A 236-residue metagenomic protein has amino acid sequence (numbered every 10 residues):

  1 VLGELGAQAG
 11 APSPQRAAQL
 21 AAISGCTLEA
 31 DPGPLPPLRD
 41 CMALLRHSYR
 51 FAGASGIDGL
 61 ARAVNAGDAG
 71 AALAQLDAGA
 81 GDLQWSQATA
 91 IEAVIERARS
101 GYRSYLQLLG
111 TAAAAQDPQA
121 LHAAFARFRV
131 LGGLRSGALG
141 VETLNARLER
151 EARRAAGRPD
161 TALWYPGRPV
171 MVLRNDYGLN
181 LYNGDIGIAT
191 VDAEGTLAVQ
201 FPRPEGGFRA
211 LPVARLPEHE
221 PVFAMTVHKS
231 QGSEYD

Functional and structural regions predicted by a protein language model:
V1-V170, D176-L179: Conserved helicase motor core of P-loop NTPases
A146-D236: Conserved nucleotide-binding/hydrolysis modules and their immediate coupling elements across P-loop/ASCE NTPase motors
